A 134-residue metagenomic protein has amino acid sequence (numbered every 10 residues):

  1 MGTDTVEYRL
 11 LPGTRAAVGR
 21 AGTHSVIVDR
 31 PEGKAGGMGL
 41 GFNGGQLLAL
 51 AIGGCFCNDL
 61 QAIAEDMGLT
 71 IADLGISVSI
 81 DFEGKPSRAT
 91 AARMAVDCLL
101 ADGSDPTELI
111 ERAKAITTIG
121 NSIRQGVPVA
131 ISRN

Functional and structural regions predicted by a protein language model:
M1-L50, N58-N134: Extended beta-strand/beta-hairpin segments
